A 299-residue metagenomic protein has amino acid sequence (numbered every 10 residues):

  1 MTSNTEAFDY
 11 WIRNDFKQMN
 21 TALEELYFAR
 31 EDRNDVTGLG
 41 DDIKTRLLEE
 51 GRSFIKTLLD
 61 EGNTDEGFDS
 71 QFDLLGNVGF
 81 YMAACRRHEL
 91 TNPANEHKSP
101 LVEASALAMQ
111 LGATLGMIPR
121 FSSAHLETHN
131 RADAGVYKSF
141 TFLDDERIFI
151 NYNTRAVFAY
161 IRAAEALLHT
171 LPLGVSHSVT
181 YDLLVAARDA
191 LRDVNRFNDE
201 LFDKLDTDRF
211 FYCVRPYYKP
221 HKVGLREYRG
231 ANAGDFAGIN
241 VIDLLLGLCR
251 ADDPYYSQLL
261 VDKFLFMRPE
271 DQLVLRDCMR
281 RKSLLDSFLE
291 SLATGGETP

Functional and structural regions predicted by a protein language model:
M1-P299: Surface-exposed peri-terminal alpha-helical interaction modules
